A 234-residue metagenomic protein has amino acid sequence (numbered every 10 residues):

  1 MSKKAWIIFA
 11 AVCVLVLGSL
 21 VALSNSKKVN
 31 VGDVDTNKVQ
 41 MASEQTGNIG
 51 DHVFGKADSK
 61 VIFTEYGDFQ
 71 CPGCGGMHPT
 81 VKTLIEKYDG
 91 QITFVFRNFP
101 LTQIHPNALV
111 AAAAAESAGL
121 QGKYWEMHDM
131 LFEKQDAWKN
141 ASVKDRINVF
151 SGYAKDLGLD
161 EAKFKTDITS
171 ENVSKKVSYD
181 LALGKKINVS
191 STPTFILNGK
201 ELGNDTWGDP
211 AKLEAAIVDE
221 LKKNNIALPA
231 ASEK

Functional and structural regions predicted by a protein language model:
M1-V31, G152-K234: C-terminal cap of thioredoxin/glutaredoxin-like
K28-D51: N-terminal, intrinsically disordered, polar/charged segments of Gram-positive cell-envelope systems that serve as
E44-V61, E86: A short beta-strand-turn-helix
N48-H52, T80-V81, L181-L183: A generic local structural motif
I49-G50, K134, F164: Glycine-rich, flexible loop/turn motifs
V53-F54, W138, L202: Short clusters of hydrophobic/aromatic residues that line enzyme substrate/ligand-binding pockets
S59-I62, S191-P193: Envelope-exposed proteins and targeting segments
T64-Q70, G75-K155, K185-S190, A216-E233: Structural alpha/beta surface segment adjacent to cysteine/selenocysteine redox centers across thiol/disulfide enzymes
